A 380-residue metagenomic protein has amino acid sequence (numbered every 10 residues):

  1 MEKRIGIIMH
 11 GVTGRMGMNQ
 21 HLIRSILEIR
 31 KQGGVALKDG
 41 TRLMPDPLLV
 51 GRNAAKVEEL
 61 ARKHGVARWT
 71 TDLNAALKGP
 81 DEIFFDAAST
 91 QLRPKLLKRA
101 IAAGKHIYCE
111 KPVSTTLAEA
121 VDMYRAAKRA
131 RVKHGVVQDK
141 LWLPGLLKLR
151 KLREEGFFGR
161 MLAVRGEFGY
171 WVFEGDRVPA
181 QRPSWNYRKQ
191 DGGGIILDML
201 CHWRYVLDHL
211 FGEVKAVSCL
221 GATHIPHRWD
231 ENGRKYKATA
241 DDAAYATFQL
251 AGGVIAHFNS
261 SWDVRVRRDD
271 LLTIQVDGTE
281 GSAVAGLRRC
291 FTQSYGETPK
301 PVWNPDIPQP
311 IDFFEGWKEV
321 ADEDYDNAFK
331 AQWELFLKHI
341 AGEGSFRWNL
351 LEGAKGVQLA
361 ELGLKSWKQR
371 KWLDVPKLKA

Functional and structural regions predicted by a protein language model:
M1-H64: N-terminal Rossmann-like dinucleotide-binding module
D39, R68-G79: Short acidic low-complexity segments
D81-I83, S89, P94-L141, G156: Beta-strand-loop-alpha-helix segment that lines the small-molecule cofactor/substrate pocket of alpha/beta enzymes
D86-A87, L250, N259, G278: Short, well-ordered coil/turn residues at beta-beta hairpins and beta-strand->alpha-helix junctions within
K140-A238, R370: Predominantly a Rossmann-like dinucleotide-binding segment in NAD(P)-dependent oxidoreductases
G159, A163, K365-A380: C-terminal capping/lid region of NAD(P)-dependent oxidoreductase domains
C201, S260-R267: Glycine-rich phosphate/pyrophosphate-binding beta-alpha loops
A216, P226-N232, Y236-K237, Y245 (+4 more regions): C-terminal glycine/acidic-rich active-site capping loop/insertion
